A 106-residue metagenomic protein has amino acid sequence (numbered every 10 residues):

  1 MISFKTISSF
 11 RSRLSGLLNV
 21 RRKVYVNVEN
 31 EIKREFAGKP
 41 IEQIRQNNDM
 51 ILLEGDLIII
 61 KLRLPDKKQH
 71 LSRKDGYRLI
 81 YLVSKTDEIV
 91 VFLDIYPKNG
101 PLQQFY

Functional and structural regions predicted by a protein language model:
M1-R73, S84-I89, P97-Y106: Basic, Lys/Arg-enriched alpha-helical interface segments
K74-L79: Short, surface-exposed coil-to-beta transition loops
F92: Short glycine-/small-residue motifs
